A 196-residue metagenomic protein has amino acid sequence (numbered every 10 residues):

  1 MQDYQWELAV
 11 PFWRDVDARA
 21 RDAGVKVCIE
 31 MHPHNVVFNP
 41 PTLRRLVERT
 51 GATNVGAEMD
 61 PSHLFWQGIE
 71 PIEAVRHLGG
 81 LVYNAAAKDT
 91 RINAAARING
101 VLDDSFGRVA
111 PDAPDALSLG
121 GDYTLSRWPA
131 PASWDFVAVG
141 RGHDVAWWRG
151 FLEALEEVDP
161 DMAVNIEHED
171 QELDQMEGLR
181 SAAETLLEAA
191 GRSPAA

Functional and structural regions predicted by a protein language model:
M1-A57, W66, R149, E177 (+1 more regions): Active-site acidic/histidine proton-transfer and metal-coordination neighborhood in alpha/beta enzyme cores
W6, P40, R44, F65-P160 (+1 more regions): Gly/Pro-rich active-site loop or hairpin
A9, V27, L43, D60 (+4 more regions): Conserved, mostly hydrophobic/aromatic
R14, A18, E48, R76 (+2 more regions): Surface-exposed alpha-helical segments enriched in charged/polar residues
D22-K26, A52-N54, G80-V82, E157-A163: A general structural motif
H32-H34, D60-W66, K88-I92, E167-Q171: Active-site beta-loop-alpha junctions enriched in small/polar residues
A163-G178: A short, acidic, flexible beta-alpha connecting loop/helix-capping segment that sits on the rim of active
Q175-P194: C-terminal helical cap(s) of enzyme catalytic domains, especially alpha/beta-barrels
